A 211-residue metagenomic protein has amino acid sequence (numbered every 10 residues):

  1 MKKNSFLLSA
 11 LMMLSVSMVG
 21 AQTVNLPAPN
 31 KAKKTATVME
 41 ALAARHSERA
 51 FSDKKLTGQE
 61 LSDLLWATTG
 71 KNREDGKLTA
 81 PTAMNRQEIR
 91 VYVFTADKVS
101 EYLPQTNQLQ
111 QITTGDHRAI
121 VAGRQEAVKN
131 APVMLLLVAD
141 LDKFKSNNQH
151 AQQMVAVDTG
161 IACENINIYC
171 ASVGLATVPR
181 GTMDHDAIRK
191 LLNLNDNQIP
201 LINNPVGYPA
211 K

Functional and structural regions predicted by a protein language model:
M1-T23: Bacterial Sec-dependent N-terminal signal peptides
Q22-A131: N-terminal amphipathic, basic helical "cap/leader" segment at the start of enzyme domains
P29, V138-D140, G207-P209: Generic beta-structure capping elements
R45, L64, V91, V133-L137 (+2 more regions): Small-aliphatic-rich amphipathic alpha-helix that forms the alpha element of a beta-alpha
E101, M134-L136, N203-P205: Conserved hydrophobic/aromatic beta-strand scaffold that supports enzyme active sites
K129-P132, N197-I199: Short coil/turn connectors at secondary-structure junctions
L194-K211: A glycine-rich helix N-cap at a beta->alpha junction
